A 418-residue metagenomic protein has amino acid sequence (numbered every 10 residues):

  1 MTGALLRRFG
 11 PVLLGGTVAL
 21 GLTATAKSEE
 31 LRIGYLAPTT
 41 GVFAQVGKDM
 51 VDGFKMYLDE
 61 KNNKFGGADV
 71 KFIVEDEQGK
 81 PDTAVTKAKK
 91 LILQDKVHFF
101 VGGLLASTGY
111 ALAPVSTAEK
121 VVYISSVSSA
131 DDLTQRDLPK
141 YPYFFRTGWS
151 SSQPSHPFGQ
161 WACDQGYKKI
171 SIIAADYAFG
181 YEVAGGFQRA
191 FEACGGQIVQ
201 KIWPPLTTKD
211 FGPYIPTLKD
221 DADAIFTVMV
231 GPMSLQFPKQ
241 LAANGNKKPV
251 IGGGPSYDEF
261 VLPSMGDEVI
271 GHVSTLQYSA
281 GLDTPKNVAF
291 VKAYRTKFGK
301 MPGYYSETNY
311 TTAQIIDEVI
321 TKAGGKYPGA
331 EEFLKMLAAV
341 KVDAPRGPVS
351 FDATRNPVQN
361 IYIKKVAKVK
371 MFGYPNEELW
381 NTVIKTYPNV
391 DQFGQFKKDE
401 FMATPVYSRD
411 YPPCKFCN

Functional and structural regions predicted by a protein language model:
G10-G21: Bacterial N-terminal signal peptides
L22-S28: Sec/Tat signal peptide C-region and signal peptidase I cleavage site
L31, K341-N418: Solvent-exposed, acidic/polar segments of extracytosolic/periplasmic ligand-binding ectodomains
G34-K55, K61, E75-D82, L104-L105 (+3 more regions): Extracytoplasmic "Venus flytrap"
Q45-M50, E60, K64-Q135, T147 (+2 more regions): Beta-alpha junction/loop-to-helix N-cap segments that form part of ligand/metal-binding clefts
T86, A130-D132, Y141-N244, A280-A289: Extracellular/periplasmic Venus flytrap/periplasmic-binding protein
L91, D95-L104, V122-S126, K169-A174 (+5 more regions): Periplasmic-binding protein-like
G231, Q236, L282-A339, P357: Extracellular/periplasmic ligand-binding modules, especially the Venus flytrap/periplasmic-binding
